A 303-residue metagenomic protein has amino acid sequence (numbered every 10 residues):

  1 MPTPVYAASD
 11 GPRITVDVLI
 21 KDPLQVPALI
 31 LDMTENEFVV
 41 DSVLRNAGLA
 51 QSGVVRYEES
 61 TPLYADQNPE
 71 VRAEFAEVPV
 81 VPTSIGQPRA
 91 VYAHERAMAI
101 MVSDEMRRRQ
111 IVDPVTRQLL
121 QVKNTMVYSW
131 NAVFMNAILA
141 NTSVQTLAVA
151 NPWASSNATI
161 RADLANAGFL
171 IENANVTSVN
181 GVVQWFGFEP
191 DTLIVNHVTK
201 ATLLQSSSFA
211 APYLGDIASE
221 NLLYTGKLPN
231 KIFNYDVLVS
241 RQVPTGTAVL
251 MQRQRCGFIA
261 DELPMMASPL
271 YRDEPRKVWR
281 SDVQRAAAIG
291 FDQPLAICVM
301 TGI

Functional and structural regions predicted by a protein language model:
M1-F38: N-terminal alpha-helical "arm" segments
P2-D10, Q87, S206-I303: Sequence/fold signature of self-assembling virion shell proteins
V26-P27, E189-D191, G246-T247: Short, surface-exposed beta-edge/turn micro-motifs
A28-R96: Assembly/oligomerization interface modules of large self-assembling protein complexes
M33-T61, L204-A210, R253, D261-P269 (+1 more regions): Surface-exposed flexible segments
T83-Q145, L193, V237, D273-F291: Long, contiguous amphipathic alpha-helices that act as assembly "spine/axial" helices in icosahedral shell and virion
E105, V198-T199, Q254: Alpha-helix/helix-capping structural signal
S143-N221: Extended, solvent-exposed, turn-rich assembly/linker loops in the middle of proteins
